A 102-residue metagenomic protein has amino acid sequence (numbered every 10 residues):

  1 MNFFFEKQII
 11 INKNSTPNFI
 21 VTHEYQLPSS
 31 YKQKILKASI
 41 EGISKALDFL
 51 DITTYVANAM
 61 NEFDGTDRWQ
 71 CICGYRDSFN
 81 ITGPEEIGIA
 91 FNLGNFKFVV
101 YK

Functional and structural regions predicted by a protein language model:
M1-K102: Charged, amphipathic alpha-helical regulatory modules used for macromolecular assembly or allosteric control
